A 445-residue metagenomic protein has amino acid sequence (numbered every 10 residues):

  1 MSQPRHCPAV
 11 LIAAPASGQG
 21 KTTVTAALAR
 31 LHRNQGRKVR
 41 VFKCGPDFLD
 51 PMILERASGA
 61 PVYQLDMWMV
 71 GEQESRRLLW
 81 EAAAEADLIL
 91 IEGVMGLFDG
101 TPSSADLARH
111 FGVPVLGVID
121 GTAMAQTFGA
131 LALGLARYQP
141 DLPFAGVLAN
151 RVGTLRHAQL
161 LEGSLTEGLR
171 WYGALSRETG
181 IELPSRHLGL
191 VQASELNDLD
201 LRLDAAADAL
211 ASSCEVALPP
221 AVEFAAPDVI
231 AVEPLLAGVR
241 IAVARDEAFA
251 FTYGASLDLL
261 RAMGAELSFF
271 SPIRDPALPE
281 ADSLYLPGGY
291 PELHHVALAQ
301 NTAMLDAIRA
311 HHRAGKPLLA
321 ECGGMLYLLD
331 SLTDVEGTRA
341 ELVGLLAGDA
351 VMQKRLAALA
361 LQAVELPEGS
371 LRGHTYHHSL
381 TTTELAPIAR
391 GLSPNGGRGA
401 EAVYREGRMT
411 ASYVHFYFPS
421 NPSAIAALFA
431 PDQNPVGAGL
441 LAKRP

Functional and structural regions predicted by a protein language model:
S2-F111, I119-L142, L155-Q159: ATP-dependent carboxylate-amine ligase catalytic core
A9, R37-R40, G238-R240, E266 (+1 more regions): Residues that mark the start of a beta-strand
K43-C44, R170-T179, E266-I273: Beta-strand->loop->alpha-helix junctions that form or flank phosphate-binding loops in nucleotide-handling enzymes
V113, L169, R313-P317: A short helix->loop->beta-strand "cap" motif at the edges of active sites that frequently abuts
A125-E233: Internal gly/pro-rich beta-alpha loop/helix module that stabilizes soluble enzyme cofactors or their anionic handles
E182-V229, P234-G238, A350-G437, P445: Amide-donor transfer/coupling interface in amidating biosynthetic enzymes
V239-R313: Phosphate-binding active sites in nucleotide-utilizing proteins
P291-E365: Cysteine-nucleophile active-site neighborhood
